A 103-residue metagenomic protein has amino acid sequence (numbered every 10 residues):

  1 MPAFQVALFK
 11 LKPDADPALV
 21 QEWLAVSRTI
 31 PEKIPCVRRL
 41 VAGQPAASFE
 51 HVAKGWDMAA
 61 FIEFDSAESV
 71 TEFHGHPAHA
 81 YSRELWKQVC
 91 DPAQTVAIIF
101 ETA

Functional and structural regions predicted by a protein language model:
M1-D57, D65-E72, I98-A103: Short S/T/G/P-rich N-terminal loop/turn motif that feeds into the first structured element of a domain
A67-V96: C-terminal structural segments of small proteins and small subunits
